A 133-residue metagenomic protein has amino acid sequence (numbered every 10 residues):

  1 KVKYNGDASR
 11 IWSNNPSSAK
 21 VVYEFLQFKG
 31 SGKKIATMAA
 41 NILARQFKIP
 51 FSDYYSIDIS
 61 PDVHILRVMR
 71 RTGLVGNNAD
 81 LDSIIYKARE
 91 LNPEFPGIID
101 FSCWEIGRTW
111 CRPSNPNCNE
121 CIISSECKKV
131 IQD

Functional and structural regions predicted by a protein language model:
K1-D133: HhH-family (HhH-GPD) DNA N-glycosylase catalytic core used in base-excision repair
